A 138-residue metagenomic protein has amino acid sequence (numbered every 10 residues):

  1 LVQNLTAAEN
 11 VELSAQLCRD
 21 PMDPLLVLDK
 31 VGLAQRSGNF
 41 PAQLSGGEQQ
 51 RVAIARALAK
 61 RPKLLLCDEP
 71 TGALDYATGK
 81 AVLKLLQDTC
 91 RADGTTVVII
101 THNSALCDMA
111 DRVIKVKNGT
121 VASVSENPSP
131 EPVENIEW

Functional and structural regions predicted by a protein language model:
Q3-E12: Short coil-to-helix segment of the ABC ATPase nucleotide-binding domain corresponding to the Q-loop/switch region
D20-V31: ABC nucleotide-binding domain "signature" region
F40-L44, E48-Q50: Conserved ABC ATPase signature
I54: Hydrophobic anchor residue at the start of the ABC signature
R61: Conserved catalytic motifs of ABC-family nucleotide-binding domains
L65-D68: Catalytic Walker B motif of ABC-type/P-loop ATPase nucleotide-binding domains
Y76-T78: Helix N-cap at the start of a conserved alpha-helix in ABC-type nucleotide-binding domains
